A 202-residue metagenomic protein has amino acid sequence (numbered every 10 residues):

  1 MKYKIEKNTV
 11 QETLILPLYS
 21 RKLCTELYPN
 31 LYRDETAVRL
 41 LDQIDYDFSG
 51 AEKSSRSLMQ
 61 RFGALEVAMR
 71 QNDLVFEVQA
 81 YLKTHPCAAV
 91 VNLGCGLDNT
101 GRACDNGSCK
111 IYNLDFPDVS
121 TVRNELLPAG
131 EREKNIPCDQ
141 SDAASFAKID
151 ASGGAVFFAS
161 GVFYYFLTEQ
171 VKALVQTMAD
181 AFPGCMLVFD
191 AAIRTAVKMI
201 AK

Functional and structural regions predicted by a protein language model:
M1-V91, C95-C138, A151: Rossmann-like AdoMet
L114, A159-S160, F189: Active-site flanking residues adjacent to catalytic metal/cofactor-binding acidic residues
N135, A144-F146, Y165-P183: A short, conserved alpha-helix within the catalytic core of class I
Q140-A143, F163-Y165, I193-V197: Short, catalytically relevant binding-site loops at active-site mouths
F146-F157: A short acidic, Gly/Pro-enriched loop at the edge of an enzyme's catalytic core that lines a small-molecule cofactor
A155-S160, V171: A short beta-strand submotif of the Rossmann-like class I SAM-dependent methyltransferase core that lines
V156, V175-A196: Conserved beta-strand signature within the Rossmann-like core of class I S-adenosyl-L-methionine
M199-K202: Short, glycine-/aromatic-enriched active-site segment of Class I SAM-dependent methyltransferases
